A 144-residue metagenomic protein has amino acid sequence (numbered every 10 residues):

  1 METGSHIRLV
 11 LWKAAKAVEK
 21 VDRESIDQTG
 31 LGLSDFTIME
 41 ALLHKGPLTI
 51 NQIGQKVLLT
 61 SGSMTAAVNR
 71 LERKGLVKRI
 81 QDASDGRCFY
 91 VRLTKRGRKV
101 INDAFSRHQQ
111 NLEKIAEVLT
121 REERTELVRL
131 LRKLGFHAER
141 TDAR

Functional and structural regions predicted by a protein language model:
M1-T29: N-terminal leader segment of winged-helix/HTH proteins
S5-L9, T29-E40, G62, T125: Short alpha-helical elements of helix-turn-helix
W12-A15, E40-H44, F105, R132: Short, locally clustered residues in the helix-turn-helix/winged-helix DNA-binding domain
E19, N69-R129, F136: Charged, amphipathic alpha-helical coiled-coil/dimerization segments
K45-T49: Short capping segments at the starts of secondary-structure elements
I50-N51, G62, N69, F89: Residues within helix-turn-helix
G54: The alpha-helix within a helix-turn-helix
